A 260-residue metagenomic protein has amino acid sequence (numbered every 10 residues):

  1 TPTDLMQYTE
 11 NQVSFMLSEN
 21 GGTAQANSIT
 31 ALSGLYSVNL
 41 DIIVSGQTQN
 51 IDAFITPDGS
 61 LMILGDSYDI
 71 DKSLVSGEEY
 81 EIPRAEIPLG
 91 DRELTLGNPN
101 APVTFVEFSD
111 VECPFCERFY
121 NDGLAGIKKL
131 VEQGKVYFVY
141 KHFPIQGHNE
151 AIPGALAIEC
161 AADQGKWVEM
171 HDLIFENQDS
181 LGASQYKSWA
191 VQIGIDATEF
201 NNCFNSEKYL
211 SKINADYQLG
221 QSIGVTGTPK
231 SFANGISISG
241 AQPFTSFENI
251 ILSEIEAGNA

Functional and structural regions predicted by a protein language model:
T1-V75, F108, N121-K129, S184-A260: C-terminal cap of thioredoxin/glutaredoxin-like
N27-I29, L89, K141: Conserved beta-strand termini and adjacent loop/short-helix elements that scaffold enzyme active sites in alpha/beta
A31-S33, N98, E150: Short coil/turn motifs at beta-sheet boundaries
V75-P83: C-terminal low-complexity, charged extensions that often adopt amphipathic alpha-helices
E86-V103: A short beta-strand-turn-helix
L94, F143, L173, N202 (+1 more regions): Flexible, active-site-adjacent loop/turn segments at secondary-structure boundaries
L96, L181, I238: Short clusters of hydrophobic/aromatic residues that line enzyme substrate/ligand-binding pockets
A101, V106-V191, I223-T226, L252: Structural alpha/beta surface segment adjacent to cysteine/selenocysteine redox centers across thiol/disulfide enzymes
